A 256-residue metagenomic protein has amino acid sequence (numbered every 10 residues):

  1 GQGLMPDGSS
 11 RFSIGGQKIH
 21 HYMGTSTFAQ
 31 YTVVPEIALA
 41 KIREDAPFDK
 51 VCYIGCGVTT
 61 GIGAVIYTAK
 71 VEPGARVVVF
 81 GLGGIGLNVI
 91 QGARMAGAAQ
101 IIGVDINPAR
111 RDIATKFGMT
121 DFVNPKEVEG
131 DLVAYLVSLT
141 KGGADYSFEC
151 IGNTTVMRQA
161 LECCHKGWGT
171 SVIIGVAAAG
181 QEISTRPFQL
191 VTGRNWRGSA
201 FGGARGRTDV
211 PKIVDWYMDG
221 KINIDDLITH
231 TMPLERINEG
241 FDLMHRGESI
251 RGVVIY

Functional and structural regions predicted by a protein language model:
G1-A38: Glycine-rich phosphate/adenylate-binding loop and adjacent beta-alpha elements of nucleotide- or dinucleotide-binding
G16-F28, A46-Y67, V79-N88: A glycine-rich, Thr/Ser-enriched phosphate-binding loop motif common to dinucleotide/cofactor-binding enzymes
D45-F48, K70-R76, G142: Short helix-loop-beta connector
V79-L82, Q91-Q159: Adenosine-nucleotide cofactor-binding segment
I106-N107, A177, G202: Residues in the short beta-alpha loop(s) of Rossmann-like NAD(P)-binding domains
Y135-S138, G142, R158-E162, R207-Y256: C-terminal hydrophobic helical "lid"/dimerization subdomain of Rossmann-like NAD(P)H-dependent oxidoreductases
C164-K166: Helix-to-beta-strand junctions that scaffold the AdoMet/dcAdoMet cofactor pocket in Class I SAM-dependent enzymes
T170-V172, S184-D226: Rossmann-fold dehydrogenase core element
